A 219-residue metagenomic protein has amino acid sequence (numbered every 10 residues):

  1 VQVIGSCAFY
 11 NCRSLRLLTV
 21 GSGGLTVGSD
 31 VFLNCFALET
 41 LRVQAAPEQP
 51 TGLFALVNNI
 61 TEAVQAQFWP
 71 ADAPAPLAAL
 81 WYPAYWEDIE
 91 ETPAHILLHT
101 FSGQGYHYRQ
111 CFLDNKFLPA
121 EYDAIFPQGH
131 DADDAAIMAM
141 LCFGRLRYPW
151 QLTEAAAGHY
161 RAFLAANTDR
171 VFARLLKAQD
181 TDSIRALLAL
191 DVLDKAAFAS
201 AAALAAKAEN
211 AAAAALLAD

Functional and structural regions predicted by a protein language model:
V1-V3, R13-T26, F36-G52, N59-C142 (+3 more regions): Structural signature of tandem-repeat unit edges
S6-Y10, S29-L33: Recurring C-terminal helix/loop segment of individual leucine-rich repeat
N34, L56-N58, N210-A212: Short low-complexity, flexible loop/linker segments enriched in glycine and/or proline with clustered acidic
F143-Y160, S183-L187: Repeat-mediated protein-protein interaction surfaces in helical alpha-solenoids
P149, A178, L190-D191, A208: Residue-level signature of the C-terminal ends
T153, A157, L164-D169, D180-T181 (+2 more regions): Alpha-helix initiation and capping sites
R174-D180, L204-N210: Ankyrin repeat A-helix N-terminal signature
D180-L188, N210-A218: Ankyrin repeat structural motif
